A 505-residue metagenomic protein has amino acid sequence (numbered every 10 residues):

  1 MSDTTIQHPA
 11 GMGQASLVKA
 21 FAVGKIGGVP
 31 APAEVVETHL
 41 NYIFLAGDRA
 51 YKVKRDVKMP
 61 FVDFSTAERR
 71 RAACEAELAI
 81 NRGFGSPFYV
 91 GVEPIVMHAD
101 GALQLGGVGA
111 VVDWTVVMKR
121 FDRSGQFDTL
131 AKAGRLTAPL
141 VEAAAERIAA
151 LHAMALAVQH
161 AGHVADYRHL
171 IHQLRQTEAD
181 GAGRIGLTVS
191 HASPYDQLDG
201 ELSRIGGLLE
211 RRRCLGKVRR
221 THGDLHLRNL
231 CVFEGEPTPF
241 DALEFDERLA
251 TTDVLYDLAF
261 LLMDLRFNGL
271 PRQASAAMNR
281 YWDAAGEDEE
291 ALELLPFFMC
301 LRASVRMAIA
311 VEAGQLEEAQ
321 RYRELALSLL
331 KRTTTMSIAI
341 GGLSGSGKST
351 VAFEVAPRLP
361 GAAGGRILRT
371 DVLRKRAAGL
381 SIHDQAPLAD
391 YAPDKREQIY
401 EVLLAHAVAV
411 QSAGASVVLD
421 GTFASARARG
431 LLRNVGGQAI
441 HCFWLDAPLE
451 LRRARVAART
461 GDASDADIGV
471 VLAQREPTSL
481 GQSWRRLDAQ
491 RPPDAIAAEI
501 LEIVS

Functional and structural regions predicted by a protein language model:
L17-G28, P32-R211, R220-H222, L227-L301: Conserved ATP-binding subdomain of kinase catalytic cores across diverse folds
F245-T252, L265-N268, S381-Y400, G421-R427 (+1 more regions): Short, contiguous acidic/charged loop-to-helix segments that flank catalytic cores in large enzymes
A308-S344: ATP/Mg2+ or Mg2+-diphosphate-binding catalytic cores that bind nucleotide phosphates or diphosphates via glycine-rich
K348: Conserved lysine of the Walker
V351: Hydrophobic positions on the alpha1 helix immediately C-terminal to the Walker A/P-loop
A356-A413: Conserved substrate/cofactor phosphate-moiety recognition/catalytic segment in nucleotide-dependent phosphotransferases
Q438-R455: Conserved phosphate-donor/acceptor-positioning beta-strand/loop module used by diverse small-molecule
A458-S505: Small-molecule kinase domains that catalyze NTP-dependent phosphoryl transfer to phosphate-bearing small molecules
